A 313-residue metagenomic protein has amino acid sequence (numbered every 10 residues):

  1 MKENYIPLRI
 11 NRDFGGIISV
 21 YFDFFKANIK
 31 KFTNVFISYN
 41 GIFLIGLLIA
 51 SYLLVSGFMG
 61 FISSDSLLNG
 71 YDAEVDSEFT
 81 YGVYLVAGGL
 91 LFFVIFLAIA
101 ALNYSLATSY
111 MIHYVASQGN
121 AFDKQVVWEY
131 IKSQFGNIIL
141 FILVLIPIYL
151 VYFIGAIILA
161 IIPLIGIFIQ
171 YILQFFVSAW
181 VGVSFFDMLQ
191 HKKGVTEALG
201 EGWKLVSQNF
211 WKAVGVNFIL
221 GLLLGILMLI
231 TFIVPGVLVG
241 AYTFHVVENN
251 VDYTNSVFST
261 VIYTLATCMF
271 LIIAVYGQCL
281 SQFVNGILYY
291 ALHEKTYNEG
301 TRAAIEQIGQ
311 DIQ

Functional and structural regions predicted by a protein language model:
M1-A73: Non-cleavable N-terminal signal-anchor transmembrane helices
M1-R9, V20, I62-V75, T108-N120 (+3 more regions): Juxtamembrane transition segments at transmembrane-helix termini in multipass membrane proteins
N11-G15, A101, S105, S184: Generic alpha-helical scaffold signal
F14-I45, D123-V151, V177-L227, Y263: Interfacial aromatic "cap" segments that immediately flank transmembrane helices in multipass membrane proteins
A27, V35, V55, E74 (+7 more regions): Generic signature of intrinsically disordered, low-complexity segments enriched in small/polar residues
V35-G57, L85-Y104, I139-S178, V216-T243 (+1 more regions): Hydrophobic alpha-helical transmembrane segments in multi-pass membrane proteins
S66-Y81, S109-V183: Transmembrane alpha-helical insertion/packing segments
